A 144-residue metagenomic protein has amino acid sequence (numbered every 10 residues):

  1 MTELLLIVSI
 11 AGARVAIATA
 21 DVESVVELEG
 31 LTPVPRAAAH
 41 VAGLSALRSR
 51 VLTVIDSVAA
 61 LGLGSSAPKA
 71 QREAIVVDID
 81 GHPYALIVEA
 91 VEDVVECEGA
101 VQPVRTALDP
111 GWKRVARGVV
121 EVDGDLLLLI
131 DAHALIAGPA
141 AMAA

Functional and structural regions predicted by a protein language model:
M1-A144: An acidic, low-aromatic, low-complexity terminal/linker signal
